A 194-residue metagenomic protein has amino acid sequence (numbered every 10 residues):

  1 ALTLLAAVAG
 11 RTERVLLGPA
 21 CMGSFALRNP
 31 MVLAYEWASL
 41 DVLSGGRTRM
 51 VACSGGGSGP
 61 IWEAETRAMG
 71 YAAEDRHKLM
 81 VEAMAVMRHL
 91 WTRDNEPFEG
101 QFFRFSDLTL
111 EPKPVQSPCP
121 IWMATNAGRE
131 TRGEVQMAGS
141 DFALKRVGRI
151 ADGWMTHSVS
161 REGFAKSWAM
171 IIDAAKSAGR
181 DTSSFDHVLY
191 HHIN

Functional and structural regions predicted by a protein language model:
A1-N194: Active-site-adjacent structural elements that line small-molecule/cofactor binding pockets in enzymes
